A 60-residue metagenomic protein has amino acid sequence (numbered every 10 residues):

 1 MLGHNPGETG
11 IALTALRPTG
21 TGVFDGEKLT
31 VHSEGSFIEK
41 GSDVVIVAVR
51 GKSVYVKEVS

Functional and structural regions predicted by a protein language model:
M1-S60: Terminal membrane-proximal soluble interaction domains of membrane-associated proteins
